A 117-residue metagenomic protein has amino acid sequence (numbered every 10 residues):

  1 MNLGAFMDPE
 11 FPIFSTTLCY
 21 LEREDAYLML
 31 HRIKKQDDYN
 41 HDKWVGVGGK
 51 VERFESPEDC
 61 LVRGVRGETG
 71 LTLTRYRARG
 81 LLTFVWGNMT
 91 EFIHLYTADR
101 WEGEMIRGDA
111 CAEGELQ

Functional and structural regions predicted by a protein language model:
G4-L28, V47-V51: Conserved N-terminal beta-strand and adjoining loop/helix that marks the start of the Nudix/MutT-like hydrolase domain
F6-M7, R79-V85: Short, solvent-exposed loop/turn elements at beta->coil junctions and helix N-caps that rim active or binding pockets
S15, D42, A78, F92: Residues that flank catalytic or metal-binding motifs in active/ligand-binding sites
A26, K34, T83: Short, glycine/serine-rich, charged loops/turns that create anion-binding and catalytic segments at active sites
L28-H31, T97: Conserved beta-strand in the GNAT
L28-M29, Q36-Y39: Short N-terminal binding/cap micro-motifs at the start of the first secondary-structure element
D38-G48: Short, conserved active-site loops that position catalytic residues or coordinate cofactors/metal ions across diverse
V51-T74, F84-Q117: Unchanged
